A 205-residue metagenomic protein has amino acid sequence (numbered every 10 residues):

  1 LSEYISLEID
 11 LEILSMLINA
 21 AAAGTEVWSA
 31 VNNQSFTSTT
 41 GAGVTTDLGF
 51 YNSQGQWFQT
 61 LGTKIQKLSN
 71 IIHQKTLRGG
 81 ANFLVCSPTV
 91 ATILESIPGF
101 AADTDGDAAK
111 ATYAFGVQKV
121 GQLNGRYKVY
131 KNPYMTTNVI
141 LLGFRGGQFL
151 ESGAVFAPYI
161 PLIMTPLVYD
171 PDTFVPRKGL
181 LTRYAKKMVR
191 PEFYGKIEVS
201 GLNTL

Functional and structural regions predicted by a protein language model:
L1-E26, T76-R78, N82-L84, D172-T182: Long, contiguous amphipathic alpha-helices that act as assembly "spine/axial" helices in icosahedral shell and virion
Y4, E8-W57: Extended, well-ordered alpha-helical scaffold/bundle regions in very large, multi-domain proteins
T37, G41, T45-N70, N82-F83 (+1 more regions): Sequence/fold signature of self-assembling virion shell proteins
I71-K75: Surface-exposed polar/charged interaction patches
